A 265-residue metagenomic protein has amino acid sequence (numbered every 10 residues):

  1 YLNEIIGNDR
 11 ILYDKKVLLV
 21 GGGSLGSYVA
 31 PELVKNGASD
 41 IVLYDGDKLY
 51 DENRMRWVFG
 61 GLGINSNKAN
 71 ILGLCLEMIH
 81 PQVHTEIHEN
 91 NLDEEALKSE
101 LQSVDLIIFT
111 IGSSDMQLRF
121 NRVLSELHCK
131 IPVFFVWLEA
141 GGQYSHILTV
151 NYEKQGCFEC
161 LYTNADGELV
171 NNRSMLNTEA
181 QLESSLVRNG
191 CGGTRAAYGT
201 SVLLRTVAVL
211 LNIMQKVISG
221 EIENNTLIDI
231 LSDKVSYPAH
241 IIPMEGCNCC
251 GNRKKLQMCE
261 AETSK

Functional and structural regions predicted by a protein language model:
Y1-V17: N-terminal charged helix/coil linker that caps or initiates catalytic domains
V20-G21, Y44: Conserved N-terminal Rossmann-fold NAD(P)-binding element of oxidoreductases
L25-G26: Hydrophobic/small residue at the entry helix of a nucleotide-binding pocket
K35-D40: Conserved S-adenosyl-L-methionine
Y44-G46, V136: The conserved SAM/SAH-binding core of class I Rossmann-like methyltransferase domains, concentrating on the hydrophobic
G46-Q82: Glycine-rich phosphate-binding loop and adjoining beta1-alpha1-beta2 segment of Rossmann-like nucleotide-binding folds
G73-L106, I111-S113: A structured beta-alpha segment of the ubiquitous adenosine-cofactor-binding alpha/beta core
Q102-K265: Glycine-rich phosphate/adenylate-binding loop
